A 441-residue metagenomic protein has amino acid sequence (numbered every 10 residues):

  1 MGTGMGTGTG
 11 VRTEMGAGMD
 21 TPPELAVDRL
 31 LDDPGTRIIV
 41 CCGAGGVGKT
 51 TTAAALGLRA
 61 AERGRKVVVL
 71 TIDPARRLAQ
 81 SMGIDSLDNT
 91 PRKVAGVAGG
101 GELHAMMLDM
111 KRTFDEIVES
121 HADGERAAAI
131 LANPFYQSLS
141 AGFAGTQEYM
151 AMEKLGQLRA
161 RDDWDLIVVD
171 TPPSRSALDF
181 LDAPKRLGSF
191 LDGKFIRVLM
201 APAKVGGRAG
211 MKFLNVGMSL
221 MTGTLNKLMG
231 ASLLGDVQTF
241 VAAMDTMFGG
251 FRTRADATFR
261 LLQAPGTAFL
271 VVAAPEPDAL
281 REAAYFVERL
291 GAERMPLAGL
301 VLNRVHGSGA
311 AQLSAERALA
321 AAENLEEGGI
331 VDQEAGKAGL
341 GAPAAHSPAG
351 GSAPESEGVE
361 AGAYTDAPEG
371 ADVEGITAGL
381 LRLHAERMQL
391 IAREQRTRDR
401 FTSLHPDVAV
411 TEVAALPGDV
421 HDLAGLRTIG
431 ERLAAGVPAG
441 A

Functional and structural regions predicted by a protein language model:
M1-M5, T9-D33, T222, N226-A242 (+2 more regions): C-terminal lobe/tail of nucleotide-utilizing enzymes
G2-T3, G16-I39, V47, T52 (+2 more regions): Nucleotide-state-sensitive switch-loop elements of NTP-binding domains
A44: P-loop (Walker A) phosphate-binding loop of NTP-binding proteins
